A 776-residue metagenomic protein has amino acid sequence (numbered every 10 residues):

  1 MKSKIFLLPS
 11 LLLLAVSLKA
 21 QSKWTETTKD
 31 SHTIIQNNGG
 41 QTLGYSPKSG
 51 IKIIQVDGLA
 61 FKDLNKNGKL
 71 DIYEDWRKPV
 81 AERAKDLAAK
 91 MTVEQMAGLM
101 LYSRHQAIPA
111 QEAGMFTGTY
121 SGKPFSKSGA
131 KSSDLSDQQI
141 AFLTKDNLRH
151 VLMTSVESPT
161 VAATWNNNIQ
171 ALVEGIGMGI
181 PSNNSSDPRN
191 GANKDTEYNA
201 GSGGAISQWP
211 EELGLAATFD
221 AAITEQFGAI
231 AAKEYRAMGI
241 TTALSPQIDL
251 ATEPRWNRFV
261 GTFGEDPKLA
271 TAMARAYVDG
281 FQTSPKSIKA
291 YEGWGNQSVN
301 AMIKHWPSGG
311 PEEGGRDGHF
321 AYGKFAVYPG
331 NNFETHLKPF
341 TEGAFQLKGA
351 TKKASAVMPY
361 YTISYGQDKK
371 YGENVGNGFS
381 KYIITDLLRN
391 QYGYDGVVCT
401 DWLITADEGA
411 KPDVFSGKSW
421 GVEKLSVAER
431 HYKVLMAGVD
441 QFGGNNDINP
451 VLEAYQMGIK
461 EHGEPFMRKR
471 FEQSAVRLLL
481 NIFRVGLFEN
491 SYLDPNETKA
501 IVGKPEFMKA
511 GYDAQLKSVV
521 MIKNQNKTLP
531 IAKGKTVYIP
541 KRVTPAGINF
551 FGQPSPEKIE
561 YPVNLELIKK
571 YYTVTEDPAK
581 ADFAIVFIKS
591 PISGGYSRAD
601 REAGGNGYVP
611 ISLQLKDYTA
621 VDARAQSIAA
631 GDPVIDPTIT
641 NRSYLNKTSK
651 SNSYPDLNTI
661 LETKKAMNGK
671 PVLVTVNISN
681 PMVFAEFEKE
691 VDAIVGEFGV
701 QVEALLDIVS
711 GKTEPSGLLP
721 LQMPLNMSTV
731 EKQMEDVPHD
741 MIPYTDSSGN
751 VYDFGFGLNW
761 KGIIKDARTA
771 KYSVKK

Functional and structural regions predicted by a protein language model:
M1-K23: Bacterial Sec-dependent N-terminal signal peptides
K2, A20-Q55, K127-S128, L135 (+7 more regions): C-terminal non-catalytic regions of proteins with extracellular/luminal or membrane-system context
Q21-A217, E225, A231, R236-M238 (+3 more regions): N-terminal hydrophobic targeting/anchoring segments and the immediately downstream early-domain regions of hydrolases
T92, V151, D187, D220 (+8 more regions): Conserved, mostly hydrophobic/aromatic
A97-R104, R149-M153, S182-P188, T242-P246 (+5 more regions): Hydrophobic faces of well-ordered beta-strands that scaffold small-molecule active sites in alpha/beta enzyme cores
V151-S155, G203-A222, P254-M273, E313-E334 (+6 more regions): Glycine-rich tight-turn/loop motif centered on a GG-T
T160-S207, A231-A251, A270-E313, V397-C399 (+3 more regions): Glycine-rich, aromatic-flanked loop segments that form ligand/cofactor-binding clefts across common enzyme folds
N168-I176, A272-N449, K460-R470, R477: Second-shell residues forming the walls of enzyme active-site clefts
